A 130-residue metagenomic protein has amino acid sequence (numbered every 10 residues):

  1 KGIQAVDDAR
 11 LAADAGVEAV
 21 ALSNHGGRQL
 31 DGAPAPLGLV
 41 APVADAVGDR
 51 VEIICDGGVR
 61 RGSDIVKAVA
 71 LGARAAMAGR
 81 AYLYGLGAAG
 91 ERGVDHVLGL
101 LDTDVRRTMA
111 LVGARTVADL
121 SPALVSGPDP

Functional and structural regions predicted by a protein language model:
K1-C55, G62-Y84: Alpha/beta enzyme core
E52-V66, V112-V125: Electropositive, surface-exposed helix/loop patches at the edges of structured domains that serve as adaptable
Y82-L83, A89-P130: C-terminal extensions of enzymes
